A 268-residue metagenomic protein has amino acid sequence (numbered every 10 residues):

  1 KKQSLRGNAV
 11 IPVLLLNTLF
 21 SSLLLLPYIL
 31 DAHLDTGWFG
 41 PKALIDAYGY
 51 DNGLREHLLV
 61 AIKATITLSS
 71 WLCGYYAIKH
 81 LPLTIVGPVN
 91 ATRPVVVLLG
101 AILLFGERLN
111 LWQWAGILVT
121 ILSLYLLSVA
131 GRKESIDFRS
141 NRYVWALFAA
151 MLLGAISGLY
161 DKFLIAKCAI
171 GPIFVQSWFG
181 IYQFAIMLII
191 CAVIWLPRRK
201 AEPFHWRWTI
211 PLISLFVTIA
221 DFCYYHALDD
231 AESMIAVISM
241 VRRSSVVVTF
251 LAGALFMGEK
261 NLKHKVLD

Functional and structural regions predicted by a protein language model:
K1-K2, Y75, A101-I102, K162 (+2 more regions): Small-residue-mediated transmembrane helix hinge/kink sites in multi-pass secondary transporters
K2-L81, V129-F148, C168, W178-D230 (+1 more regions): Membrane-interface interhelical linkers
L15, T84-G87, A91, S177 (+1 more regions): Conserved glycine-rich helix-kink/hinge and helix-boundary motifs of the Major Facilitator Superfamily
F20-L24, V89-L103, Y182-I186, A220 (+1 more regions): Alpha-helical transmembrane segments of compact multi-pass small-molecule transporters, enriched in specific families
G49-I66, G106-L122, G171-A185, E232-V246: Structural signature of hydrophobic alpha-helical transmembrane segments
I66, R93, L153, F216 (+1 more regions): MFS transmembrane alpha-helix packing/gate-lining sites
L68-L72, L98, G158-L159, D221-F222 (+1 more regions): Residues that mark transmembrane-helix kinks and helix-interface sites in multi-pass secondary transporters
T92-L152, K162, N261-D268: Juxtamembrane helix-loop boundary signature in multi-pass membrane transporters
